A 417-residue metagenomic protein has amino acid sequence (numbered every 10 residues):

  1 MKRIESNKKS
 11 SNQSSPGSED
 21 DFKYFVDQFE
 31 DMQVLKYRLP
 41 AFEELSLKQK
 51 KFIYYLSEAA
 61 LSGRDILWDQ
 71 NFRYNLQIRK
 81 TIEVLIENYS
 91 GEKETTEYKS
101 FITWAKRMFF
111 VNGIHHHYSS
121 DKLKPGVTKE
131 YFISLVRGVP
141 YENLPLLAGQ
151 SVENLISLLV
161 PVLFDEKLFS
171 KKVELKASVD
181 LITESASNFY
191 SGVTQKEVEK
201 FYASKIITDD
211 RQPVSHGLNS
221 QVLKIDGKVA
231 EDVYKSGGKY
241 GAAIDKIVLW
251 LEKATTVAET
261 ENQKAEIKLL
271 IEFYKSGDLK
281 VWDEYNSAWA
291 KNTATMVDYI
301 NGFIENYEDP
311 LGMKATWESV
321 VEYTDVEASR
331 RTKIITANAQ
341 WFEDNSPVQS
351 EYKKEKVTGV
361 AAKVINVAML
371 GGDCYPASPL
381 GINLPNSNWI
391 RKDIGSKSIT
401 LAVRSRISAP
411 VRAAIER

Functional and structural regions predicted by a protein language model:
M1-D20: Sec-dependent signal peptide cleavage junction
N12-P16, V26-E30, I225-V229, G241-A242: Short amphipathic alpha-helical segments, especially helix-boundary/capping motifs
G17-T81: N-terminal-proximal low-complexity accessory segments that begin disordered and transition into the first
D31, L67, N71-Y74, E94 (+3 more regions): Intrinsic-disorder-associated interaction segments
A41, Q49, L56-A60, R64 (+8 more regions): Sec/Tat-exported extracytoplasmic proteins
R64-D69, K93-E94, N262-E266: Surface-exposed patches in mature extracellular/periplasmic domains of secreted proteins
W68, R73, Q77-T103: Post-signal peptide N-terminal segment of secreted/secretory-pathway proteins
T103-E416: Contiguous, non-catalytic segments that form substrate-binding/exosite surfaces or channel walls
